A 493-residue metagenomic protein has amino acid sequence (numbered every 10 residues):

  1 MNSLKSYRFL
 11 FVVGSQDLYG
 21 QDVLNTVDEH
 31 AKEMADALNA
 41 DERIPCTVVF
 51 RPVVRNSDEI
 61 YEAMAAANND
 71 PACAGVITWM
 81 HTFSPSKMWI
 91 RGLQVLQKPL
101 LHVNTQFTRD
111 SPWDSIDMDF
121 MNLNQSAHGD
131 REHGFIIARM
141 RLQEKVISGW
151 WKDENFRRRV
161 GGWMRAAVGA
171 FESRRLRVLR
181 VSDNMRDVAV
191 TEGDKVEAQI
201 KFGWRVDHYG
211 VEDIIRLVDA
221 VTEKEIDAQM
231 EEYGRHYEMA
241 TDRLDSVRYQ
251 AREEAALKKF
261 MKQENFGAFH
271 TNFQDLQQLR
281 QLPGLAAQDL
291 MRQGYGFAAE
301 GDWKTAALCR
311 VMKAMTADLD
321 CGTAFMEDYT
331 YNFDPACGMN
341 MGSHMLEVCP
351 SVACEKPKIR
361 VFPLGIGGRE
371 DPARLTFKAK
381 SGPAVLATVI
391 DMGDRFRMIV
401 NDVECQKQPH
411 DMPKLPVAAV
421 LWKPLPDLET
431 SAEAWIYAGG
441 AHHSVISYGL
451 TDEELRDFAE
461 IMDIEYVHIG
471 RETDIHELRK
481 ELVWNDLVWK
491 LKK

Functional and structural regions predicted by a protein language model:
S3-T26, R175-N184: Short beta-strand segments enriched in small/hydrophobic residues
Q16-K32, M121-S126, R186-T191: Glycine- and acidic-residue-enriched helix-capping/strand-helix junction motifs
P45-V48, N104, R109-M230, G234-D242: Cap/lid and interdomain-hinge subdomains that line or gate substrate/regulatory clefts in soluble alpha/beta enzymes
I60-C73, I90-G92, A255-Q263: Short, well-structured alpha-helical segments in soluble
C73-F83, L101-V103, F266-N272: Periplasmic-binding protein-like
R235-D318: Long, internal scaffold/assembly segments composed of regular secondary structure
G294-A419: C-terminal catalytic subdomain
R369-K493: Extended hydrophobic packing segments that form well-structured cores
